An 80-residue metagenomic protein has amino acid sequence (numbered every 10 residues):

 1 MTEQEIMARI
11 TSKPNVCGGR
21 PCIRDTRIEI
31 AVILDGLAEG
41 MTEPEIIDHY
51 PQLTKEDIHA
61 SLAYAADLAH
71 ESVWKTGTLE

Functional and structural regions predicted by a protein language model:
M1-R27: N-terminal first-folded block
I28-E80: Long, charge-rich, low-complexity alpha-helical segments
